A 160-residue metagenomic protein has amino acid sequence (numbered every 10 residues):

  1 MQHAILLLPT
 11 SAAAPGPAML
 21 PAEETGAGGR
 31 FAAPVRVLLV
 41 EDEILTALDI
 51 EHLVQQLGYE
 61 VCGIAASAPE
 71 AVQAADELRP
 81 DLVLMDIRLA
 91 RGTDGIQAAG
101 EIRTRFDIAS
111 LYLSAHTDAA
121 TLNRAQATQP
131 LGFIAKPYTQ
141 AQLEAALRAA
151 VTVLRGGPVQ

Functional and structural regions predicted by a protein language model:
M1-P21: C-terminal catalytic ATP-binding subdomain
Q2-H3, A120, Y138-A149, R155: C-terminal output helix
E43-G63: Two-component/phosphorelay signaling modules centered on CheY-like receiver
E51, I64-L82: Acidic, metal-coordinating helix/loop segments flanking the phosphotransfer/catalytic sites of two-component signaling
S67, R91-Q97: Acidic catalytic/metal-coordinating carboxylates
D86-I87, S114: Active-site residues of response regulator receiver
I96-I108: Short amphipathic alpha-helix used as the core "switch/output" element in two-component signaling
Q97, L111, T117-A135, A145: Alpha4 helix (beta4-alpha4-beta5 surface) of REC/receiver domains from two-component response regulators
